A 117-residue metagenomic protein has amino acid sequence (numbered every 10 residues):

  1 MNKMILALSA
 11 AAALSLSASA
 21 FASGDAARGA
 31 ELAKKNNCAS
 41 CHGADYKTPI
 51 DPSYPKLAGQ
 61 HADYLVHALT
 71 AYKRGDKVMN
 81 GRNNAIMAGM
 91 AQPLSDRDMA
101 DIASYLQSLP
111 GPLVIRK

Functional and structural regions predicted by a protein language model:
M1-L8: Bacterial N-terminal signal peptides that target proteins for export
S9-S15: Bacterial N-terminal signal peptides
S17-K34, T48-S53, V114-K117: Electrostatic cytochrome c docking/interface patches
A30, A44-D76, A88-P93: Gly/Gly-Pro-rich "capping" loops immediately C-terminal to redox-active cysteine motifs in periplasmic/lumenal
N36-A44, I102, L106: The canonical Cys-X-X-Cys-His
K47-P49, G75-N80, L109-R116: Inter-heme linker and motif-flanking segments adjacent to c-type heme-binding CXXCH motifs in c-type cytochromes
A68, G89-I115: C-terminal capping alpha-helices of c-type cytochrome domains
